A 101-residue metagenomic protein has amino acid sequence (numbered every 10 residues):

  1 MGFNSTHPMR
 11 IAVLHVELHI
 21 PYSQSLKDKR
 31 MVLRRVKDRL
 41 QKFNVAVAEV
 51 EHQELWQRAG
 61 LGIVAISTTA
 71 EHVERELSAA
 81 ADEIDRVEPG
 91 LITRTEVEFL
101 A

Functional and structural regions predicted by a protein language model:
G2-H7, V47-Q53: Short beta-strand/turn micro-motifs at beta-sheet edges
I11, E49-T69: Short, charge-patterned binding micro-sites
I11-Y22: Short glycine-/aliphatic-rich beta-strand segments at the starts of folded cytosolic domains
H19, V45-E49, L61, E74: Amphipathic alpha-helical assembly/interaction segments
K29: C-terminal binding/interaction regions
N44-E51, L91-V97: Short beta-strand elements
A65-A101: C-terminal structural segments of small proteins and small subunits
